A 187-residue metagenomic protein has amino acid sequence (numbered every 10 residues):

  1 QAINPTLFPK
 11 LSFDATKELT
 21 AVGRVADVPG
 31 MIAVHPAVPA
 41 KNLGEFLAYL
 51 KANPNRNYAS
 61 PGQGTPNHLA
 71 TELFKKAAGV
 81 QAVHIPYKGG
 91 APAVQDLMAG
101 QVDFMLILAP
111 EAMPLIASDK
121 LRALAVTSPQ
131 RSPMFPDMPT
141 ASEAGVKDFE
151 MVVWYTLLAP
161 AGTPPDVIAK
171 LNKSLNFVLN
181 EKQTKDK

Functional and structural regions predicted by a protein language model:
A2-N4: N-terminal segment of the mature folded domain
T6-P92, A141-E143, W154-K187: Hinge/capping helix and adjacent helix->loop/strand transition within the periplasmic-binding protein
T20, F46, K120-P133, E150: Conserved helix-loop-beta element of the AMP-binding
R24, Y87, L106-I107, V126: Short beta-strand and adjacent tight-turn residues that come in two discontinuous sequence segments and form the edges
P36, A109-P110, S128-P129, A161: Short secondary-structure boundary segments
N42, F46-P54, M98, M113-R122: Basic phosphate/pyrophosphate-binding loop/patch that engages nucleotide-derived ligands
N57-A59, D103-I107, A123-A125: Paired acidic/hydrophobic, glycine-rich loop segments that form the ligand-binding mouth/hinge of periplasmic-binding
L73, A77, A91-M105, P110-S118: Short helices/loops that flank or line small-molecule/ion binding pockets
